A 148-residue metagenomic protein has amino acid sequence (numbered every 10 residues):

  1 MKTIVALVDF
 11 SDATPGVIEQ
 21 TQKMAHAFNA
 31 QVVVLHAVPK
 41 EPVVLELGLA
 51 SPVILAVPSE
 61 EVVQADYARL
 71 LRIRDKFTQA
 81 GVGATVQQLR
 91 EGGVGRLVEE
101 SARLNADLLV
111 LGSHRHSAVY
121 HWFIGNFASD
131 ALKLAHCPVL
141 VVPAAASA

Functional and structural regions predicted by a protein language model:
K2-I54, V82-T85: Small/aliphatic-rich secondary-structure junction motif
A27, R72-L109, A146-A148: Structural beta-alpha unit
H36, G112-H114, A144: Short secondary-structure boundary segments
L49-V53, R103-L104, F127-A128: Short, hinge-like loop/turn segments at secondary-structure boundaries
V53-A68: A short acidic, glycine-rich active-site loop that binds or catalyzes chemistry on phosphate/adenosine moieties
L108-K133, A148: Glycine-rich, Arg-bearing micro-motifs that act as flexible, cationic patches
C137-A145: Short, flexible loop segments at boundaries between secondary-structure elements
